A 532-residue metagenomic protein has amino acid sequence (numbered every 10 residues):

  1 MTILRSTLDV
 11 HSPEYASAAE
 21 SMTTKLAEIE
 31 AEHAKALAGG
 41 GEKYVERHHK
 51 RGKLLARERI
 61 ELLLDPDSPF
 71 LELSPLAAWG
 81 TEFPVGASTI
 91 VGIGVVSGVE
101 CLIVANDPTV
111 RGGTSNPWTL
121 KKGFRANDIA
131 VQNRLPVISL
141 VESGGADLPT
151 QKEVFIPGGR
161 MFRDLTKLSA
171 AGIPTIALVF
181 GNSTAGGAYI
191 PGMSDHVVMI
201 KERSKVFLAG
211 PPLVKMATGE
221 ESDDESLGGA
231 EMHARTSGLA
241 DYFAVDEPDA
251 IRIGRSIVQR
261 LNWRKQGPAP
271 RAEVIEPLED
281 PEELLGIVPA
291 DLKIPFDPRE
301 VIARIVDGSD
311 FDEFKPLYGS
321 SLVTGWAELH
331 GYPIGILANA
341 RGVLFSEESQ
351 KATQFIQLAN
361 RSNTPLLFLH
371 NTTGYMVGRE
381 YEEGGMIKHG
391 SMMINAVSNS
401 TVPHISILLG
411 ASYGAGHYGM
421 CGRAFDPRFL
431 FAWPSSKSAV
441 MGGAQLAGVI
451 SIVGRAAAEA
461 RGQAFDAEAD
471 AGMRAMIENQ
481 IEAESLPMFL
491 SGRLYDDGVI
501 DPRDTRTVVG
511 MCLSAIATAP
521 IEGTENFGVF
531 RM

Functional and structural regions predicted by a protein language model:
M1-M532: Ligand-binding clefts of soluble mixed alpha/beta catalytic domains
